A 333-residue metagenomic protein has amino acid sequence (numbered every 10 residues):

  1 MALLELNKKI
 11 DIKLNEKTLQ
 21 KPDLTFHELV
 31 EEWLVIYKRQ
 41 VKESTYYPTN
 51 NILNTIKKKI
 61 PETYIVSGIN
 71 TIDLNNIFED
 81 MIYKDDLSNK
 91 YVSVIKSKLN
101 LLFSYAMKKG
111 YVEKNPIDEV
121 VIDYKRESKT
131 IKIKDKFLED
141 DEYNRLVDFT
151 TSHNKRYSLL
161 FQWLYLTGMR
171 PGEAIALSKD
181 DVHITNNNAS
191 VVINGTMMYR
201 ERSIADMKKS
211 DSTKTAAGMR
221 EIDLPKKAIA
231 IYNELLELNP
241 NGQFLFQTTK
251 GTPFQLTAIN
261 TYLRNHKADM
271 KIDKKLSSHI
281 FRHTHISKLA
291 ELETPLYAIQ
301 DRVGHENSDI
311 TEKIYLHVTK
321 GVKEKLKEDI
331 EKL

Functional and structural regions predicted by a protein language model:
M1-Q20, T215: Short, surface-exposed polybasic/aromatic micro-patch for ligand or macromolecular engagement
L34-Y111, P253-Q255, K275-S277: N-terminal core-binding DNA-recognition domain of tyrosine site-specific recombinases/integrases
Y83, S97, L164-L166, A290-E291: Short amphipathic helical patch at the helix-1/turn junction of helix-turn-helix
S93, K108, V112-K114, D118-P171 (+3 more regions): Basic, Lys/Arg- and aromatic-enriched nucleic-acid-binding interface segment
D148-Y157, T167, I222, E237-F244 (+3 more regions): Short, basic (Lys/Arg/His-rich) helix/loop patches that form interaction surfaces in the mid-to-C-terminal regions
L177-E234: Conserved tyrosine-mediated DNA breakage-rejoining catalytic core shared by Y-recombinases
L177-V182, Q300-E306, I314-L316: A short, basic/aromatic helix-end/turn motif that makes direct DNA contacts
S203-D206, L292, K313-L333: DNA/chromatin major-groove-contacting recognition/catalytic segments
